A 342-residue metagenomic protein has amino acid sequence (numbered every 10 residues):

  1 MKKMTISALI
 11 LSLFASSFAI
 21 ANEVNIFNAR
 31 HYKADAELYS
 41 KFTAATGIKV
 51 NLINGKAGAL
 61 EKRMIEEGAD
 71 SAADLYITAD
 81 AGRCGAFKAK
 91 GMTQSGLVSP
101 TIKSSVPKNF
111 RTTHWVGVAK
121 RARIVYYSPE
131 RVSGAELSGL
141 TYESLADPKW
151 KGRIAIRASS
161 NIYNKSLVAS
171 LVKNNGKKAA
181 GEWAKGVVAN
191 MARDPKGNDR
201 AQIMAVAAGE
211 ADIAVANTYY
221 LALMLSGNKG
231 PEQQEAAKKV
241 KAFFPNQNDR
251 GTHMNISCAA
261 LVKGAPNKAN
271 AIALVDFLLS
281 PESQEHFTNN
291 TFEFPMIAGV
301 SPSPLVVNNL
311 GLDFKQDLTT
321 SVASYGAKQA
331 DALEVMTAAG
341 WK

Functional and structural regions predicted by a protein language model:
S16-A21: Sec/Tat signal peptide C-region and signal peptidase I cleavage site
N22-A86, K342: Early extracytoplasmic/lumenal segment of secretory-pathway proteins
F27-R30, R111-T113, Y127-P129, G134-A135 (+3 more regions): Short beta-strand->loop
S71-Y76, Q94-V125, E143, R153-I156: A structural signal for short loop-to-beta-strand junctions that line the ligand-binding cleft of periplasmic/secreted
A81-M92, F110-L137, A169, M254-A260: Periplasmic solute-binding protein
Y163, S170-P245: Ligand-binding pocket segment of bilobal, Venus flytrap-like solute-binding proteins
S257-Q316: Mature extracytoplasmic/periplasmic domains
P304-K342: Extracellular/periplasmic bilobal clamshell ligand-binding domains
